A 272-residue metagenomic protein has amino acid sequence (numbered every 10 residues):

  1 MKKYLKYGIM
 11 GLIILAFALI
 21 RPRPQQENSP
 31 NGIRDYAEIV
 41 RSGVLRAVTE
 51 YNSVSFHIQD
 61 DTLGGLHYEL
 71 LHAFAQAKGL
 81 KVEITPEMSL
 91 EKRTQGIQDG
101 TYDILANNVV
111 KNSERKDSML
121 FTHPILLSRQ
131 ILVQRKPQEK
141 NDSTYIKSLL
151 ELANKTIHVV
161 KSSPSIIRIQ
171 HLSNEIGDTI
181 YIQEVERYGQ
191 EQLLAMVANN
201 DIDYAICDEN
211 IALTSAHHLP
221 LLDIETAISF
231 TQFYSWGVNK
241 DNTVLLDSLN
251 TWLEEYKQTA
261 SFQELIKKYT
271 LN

Functional and structural regions predicted by a protein language model:
K6, Q25-V109, S113, D117 (+2 more regions): Extracytoplasmic small-molecule ligand-binding "clamshell" domains of the periplasmic binding protein/Venus flytrap
K6-R21: Hydrophobic membrane-insertion alpha-helices, especially the h-region of bacterial N-terminal signal peptides
P22-P30, E69-A77, R135-P164, F233-N272: Extended ligand-binding regions for polar small-molecule ligands
R46-V54, T62-Q76, L132-D178, Q183-G189 (+2 more regions): Bilobed "Venus flytrap"/periplasmic-binding protein-like clamshell domains and structurally analogous long
Y51-N52, L126-Q134, E139, Q190-E191 (+2 more regions): Periplasmic-binding protein-like
Y68-Q76, E91, Q95, D99 (+8 more regions): Solvent-exposed, polar/charged alpha-helical surfaces in well-ordered, non-transmembrane soluble domains, broadly
E91, Q95, N108-S118, R168-E175 (+1 more regions): A ligand-binding cleft/hinge motif common to bilobed small-molecule-binding domains
F121-T122: Short Trp-Ser/Thr-centered turn/loop motifs at beta-strand boundaries
